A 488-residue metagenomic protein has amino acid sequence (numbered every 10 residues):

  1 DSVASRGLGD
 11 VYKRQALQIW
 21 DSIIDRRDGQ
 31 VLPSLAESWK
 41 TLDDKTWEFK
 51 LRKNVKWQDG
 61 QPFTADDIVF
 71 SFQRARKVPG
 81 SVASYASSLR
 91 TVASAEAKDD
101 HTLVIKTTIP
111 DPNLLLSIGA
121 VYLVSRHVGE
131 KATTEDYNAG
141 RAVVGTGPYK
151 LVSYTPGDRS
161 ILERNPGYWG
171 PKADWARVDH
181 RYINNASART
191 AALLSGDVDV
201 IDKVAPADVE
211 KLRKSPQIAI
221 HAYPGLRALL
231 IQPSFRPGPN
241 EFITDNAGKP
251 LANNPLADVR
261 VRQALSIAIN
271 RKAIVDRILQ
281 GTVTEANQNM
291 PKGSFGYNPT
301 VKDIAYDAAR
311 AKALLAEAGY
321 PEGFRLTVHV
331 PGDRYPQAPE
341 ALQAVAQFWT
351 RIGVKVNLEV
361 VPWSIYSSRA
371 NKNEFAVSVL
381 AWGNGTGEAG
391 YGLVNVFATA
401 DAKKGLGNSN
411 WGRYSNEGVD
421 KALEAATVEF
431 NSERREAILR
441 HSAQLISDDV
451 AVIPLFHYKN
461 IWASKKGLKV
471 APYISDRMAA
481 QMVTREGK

Functional and structural regions predicted by a protein language model:
S5-D43, Q73, A142-T146: N-terminal lobe/hinge region of extracytoplasmic solute-binding protein
S5-R14, L35, Q61, S84 (+5 more regions): A structural "hinge/loop" feature
R27-Q30, I118-A173, R177, A309 (+1 more regions): Gly/Pro-rich hinge or "lid" segments in bacterial periplasmic/extracellular proteins
E37-S81, K98, V104, R189-S195 (+1 more regions): Aromatic- and charge-enriched surface segment that lines or borders ligand/interaction sites
K40, S84-G129: Surface-exposed binding/hinge segments that line and control ligand-binding clefts or catalytic entry sites
T64-S71, D100-K106, G147-P148, W175-R177 (+6 more regions): Alpha-helical secondary-structure segments
T155, R164, H221-L229, A264-Y297 (+3 more regions): Detector for C-terminal structural segments
N165-K211, K355: Ligand-site clamp/hinge motif
